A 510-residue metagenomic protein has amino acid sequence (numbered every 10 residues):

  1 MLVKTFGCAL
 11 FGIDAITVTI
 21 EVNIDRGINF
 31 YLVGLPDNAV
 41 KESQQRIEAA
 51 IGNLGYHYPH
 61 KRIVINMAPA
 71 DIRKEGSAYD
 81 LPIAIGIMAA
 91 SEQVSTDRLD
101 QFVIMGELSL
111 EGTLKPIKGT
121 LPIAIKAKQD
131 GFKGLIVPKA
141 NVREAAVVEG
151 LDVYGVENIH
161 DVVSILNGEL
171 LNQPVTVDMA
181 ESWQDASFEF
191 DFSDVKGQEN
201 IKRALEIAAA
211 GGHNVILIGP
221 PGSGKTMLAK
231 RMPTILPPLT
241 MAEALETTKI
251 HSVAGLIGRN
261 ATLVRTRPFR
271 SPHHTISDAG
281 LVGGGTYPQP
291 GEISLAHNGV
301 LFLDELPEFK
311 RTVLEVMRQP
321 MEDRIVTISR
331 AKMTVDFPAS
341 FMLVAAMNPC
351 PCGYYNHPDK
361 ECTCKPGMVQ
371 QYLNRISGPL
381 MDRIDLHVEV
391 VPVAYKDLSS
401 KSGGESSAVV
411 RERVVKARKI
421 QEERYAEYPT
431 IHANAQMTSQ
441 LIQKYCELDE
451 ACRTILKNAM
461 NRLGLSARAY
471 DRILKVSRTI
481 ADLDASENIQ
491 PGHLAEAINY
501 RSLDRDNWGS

Functional and structural regions predicted by a protein language model:
M1-I216, P220-T226, S329, A469-Y470 (+1 more regions): Peripheral, non-AAA+ core regions of ATP-driven protein-machinery
V18-I24, L281, D385-E389: Short beta-strand elements
A39-Q44, P59, N66-G76, P288 (+1 more regions): Basic, amphipathic alpha-helical bundle interface domains used for macromolecular binding and assembly
E206, L263-P268, D278-L301, T334: Conserved alpha-helical scaffold flanking the Walker A/P-loop in AAA+ ATPase domains
L217-G258, D323: Walker A/P-loop
G219, G283, E305: The Walker A (P-loop) glycine that initiates the GxxxxGKT/S ATP-binding motif of P-loop NTPases
E243-S277, G284-G285, V391, H432-Q440 (+1 more regions): Conserved inter-motif catalytic segment of the P-loop NTP-binding fold
N298, D304-E305, V316: Walker B catalytic acidic pair
